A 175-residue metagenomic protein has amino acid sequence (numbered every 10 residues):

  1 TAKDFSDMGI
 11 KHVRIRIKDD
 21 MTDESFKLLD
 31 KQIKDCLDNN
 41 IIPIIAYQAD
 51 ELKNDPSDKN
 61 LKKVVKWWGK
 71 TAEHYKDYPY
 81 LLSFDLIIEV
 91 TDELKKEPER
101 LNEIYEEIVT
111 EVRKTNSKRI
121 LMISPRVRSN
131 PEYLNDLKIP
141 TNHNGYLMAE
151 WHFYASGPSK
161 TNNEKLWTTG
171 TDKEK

Functional and structural regions predicted by a protein language model:
T1, V65-G69, E73-K76, Y80-L81 (+1 more regions): Extracellular glycoside hydrolase catalytic/binding regions
A2-E51, K62-K66, N102-N116: Aromatic-lined substrate-binding rim segments of carbohydrate-active enzymes
I17-D19, Y47-A49, I88, P125-V127 (+1 more regions): A mature extracytoplasmic/lumenal domain signature
T22-S25, E51-S57, D92-K95, P131-Y133: Extracytoplasmic/secreted cell-surface and envelope-processing proteins
S57-K59, L166-W167: Short glycine-enriched, charge-decorated loop/helix-capping segments at active-site entrances that position
